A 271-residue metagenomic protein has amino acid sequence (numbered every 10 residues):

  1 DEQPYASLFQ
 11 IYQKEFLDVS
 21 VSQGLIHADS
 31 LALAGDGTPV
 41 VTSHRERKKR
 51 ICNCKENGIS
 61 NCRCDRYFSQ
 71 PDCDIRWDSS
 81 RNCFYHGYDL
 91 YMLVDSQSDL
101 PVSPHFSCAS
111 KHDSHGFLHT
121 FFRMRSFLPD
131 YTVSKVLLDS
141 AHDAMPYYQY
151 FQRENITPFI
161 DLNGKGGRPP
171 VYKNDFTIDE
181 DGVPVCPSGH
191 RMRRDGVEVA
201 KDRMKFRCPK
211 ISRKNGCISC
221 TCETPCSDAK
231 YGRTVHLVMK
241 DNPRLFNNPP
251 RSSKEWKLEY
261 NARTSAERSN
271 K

Functional and structural regions predicted by a protein language model:
D1-K135, S140-R153, N163: Polybasic low-complexity intrinsically disordered regions
G35, G182-P187, D195-C222: Generic recognition of long tandem-repeat/solenoid scaffolds
K55-N57, D65-Y67, G189, V199 (+3 more regions): General secretory precursor processing signal
C62, R207-N248: Long, low-complexity, polar/charged, intrinsically disordered or flexibly structured peripheral segments
Q152-N155, V238: Active/binding-pocket-proximal capping segment
K165-P170: Short gly/pro/ser/thr-enriched loop/turn and capping motifs at secondary-structure boundaries
Y172-K201, M239-K271: Short amphipathic alpha-helical "interface-anchor" segments enriched in bulky aromatics
